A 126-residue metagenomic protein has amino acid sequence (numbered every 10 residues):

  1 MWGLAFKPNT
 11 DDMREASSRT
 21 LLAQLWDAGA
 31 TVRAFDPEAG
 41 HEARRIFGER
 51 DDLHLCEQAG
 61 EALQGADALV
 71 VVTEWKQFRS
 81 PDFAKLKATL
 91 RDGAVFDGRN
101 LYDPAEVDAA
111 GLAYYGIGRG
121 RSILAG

Functional and structural regions predicted by a protein language model:
W2-G126: Structural/interface elements that position substrates and couple domains in central-metabolism enzymes
